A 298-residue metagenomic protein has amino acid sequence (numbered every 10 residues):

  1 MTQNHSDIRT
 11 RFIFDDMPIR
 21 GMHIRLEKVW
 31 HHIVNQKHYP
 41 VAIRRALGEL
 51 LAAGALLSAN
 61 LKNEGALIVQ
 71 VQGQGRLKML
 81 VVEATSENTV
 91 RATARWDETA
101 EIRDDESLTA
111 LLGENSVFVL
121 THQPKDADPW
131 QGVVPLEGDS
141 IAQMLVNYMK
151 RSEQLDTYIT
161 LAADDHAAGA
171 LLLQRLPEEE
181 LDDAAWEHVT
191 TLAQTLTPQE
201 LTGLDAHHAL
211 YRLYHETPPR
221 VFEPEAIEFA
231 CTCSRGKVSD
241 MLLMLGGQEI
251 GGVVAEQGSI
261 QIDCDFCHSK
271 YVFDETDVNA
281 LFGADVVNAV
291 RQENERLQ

Functional and structural regions predicted by a protein language model:
T2-E223, R291, E295-Q298: Interaction interfaces in information-processing and related assembly proteins
Q194-Q298: Cys/His-clustered metal-coordination modules, chiefly Zn-binding fingers
